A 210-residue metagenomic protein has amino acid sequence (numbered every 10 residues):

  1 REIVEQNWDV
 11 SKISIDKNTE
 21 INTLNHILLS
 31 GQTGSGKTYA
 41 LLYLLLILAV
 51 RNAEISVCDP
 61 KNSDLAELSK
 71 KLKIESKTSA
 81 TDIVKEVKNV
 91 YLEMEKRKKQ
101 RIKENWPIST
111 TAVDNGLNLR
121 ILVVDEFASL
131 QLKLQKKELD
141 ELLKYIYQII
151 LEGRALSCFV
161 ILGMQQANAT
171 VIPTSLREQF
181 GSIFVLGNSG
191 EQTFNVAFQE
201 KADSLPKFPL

Functional and structural regions predicted by a protein language model:
E2-I102, R120, A128-S189, S204-K207: P-loop NTPase catalytic phosphate-binding loop
K99-L119: Short helix/loop segment immediately N-terminal to the Walker
V123: SF2 helicase catalytic motif II
L186-F194, F198: Conserved NTP phosphate-binding and transfer environment spanning the P-loop NTPase/kinase superfamily
A197, K201-L210: C-terminal regulatory/interaction module of P-loop NTP-utilizing enzymes
